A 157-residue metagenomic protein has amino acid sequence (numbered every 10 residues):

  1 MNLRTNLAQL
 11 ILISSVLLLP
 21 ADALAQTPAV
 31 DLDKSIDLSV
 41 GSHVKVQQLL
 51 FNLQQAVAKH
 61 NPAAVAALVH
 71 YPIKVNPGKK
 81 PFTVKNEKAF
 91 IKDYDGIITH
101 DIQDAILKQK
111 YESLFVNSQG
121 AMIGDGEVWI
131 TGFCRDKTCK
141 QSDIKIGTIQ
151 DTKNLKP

Functional and structural regions predicted by a protein language model:
M1-I11: Bacterial N-terminal signal peptides that target proteins for export
T5-N6, V16, A121: Sterically constrained small-residue positions within well-ordered secondary structures of folded domains
Q9-P20: Bacterial N-terminal signal peptides
Q26-Q55, P62, A66-P157: C-terminal-biased regions
